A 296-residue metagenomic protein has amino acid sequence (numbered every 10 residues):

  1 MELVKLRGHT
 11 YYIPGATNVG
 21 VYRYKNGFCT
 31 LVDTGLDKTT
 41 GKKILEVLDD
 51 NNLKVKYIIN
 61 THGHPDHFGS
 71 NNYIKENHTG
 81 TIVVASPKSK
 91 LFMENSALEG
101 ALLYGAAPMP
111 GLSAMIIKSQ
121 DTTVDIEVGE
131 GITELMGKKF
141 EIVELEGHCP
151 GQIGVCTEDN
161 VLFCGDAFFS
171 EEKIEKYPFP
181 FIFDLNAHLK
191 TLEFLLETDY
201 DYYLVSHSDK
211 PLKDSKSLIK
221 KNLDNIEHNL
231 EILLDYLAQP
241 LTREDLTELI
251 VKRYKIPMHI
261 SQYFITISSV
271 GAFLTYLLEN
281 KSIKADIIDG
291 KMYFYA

Functional and structural regions predicted by a protein language model:
M1-N51, G154-G165, S170: Conserved beta-strand hairpin/beta-sheet module of binuclear metal-dependent hydrolase folds, prominently
V4, Y22, E130-M136: Short acidic-hydrophobic surface loop/beta-edge motif
H9, Y22, D33, L48 (+9 more regions): Divalent metal-coordination and catalytic microenvironments
T30, I59, V83, V161-C164 (+1 more regions): Residue-level marker for buried hydrophobic side chains located in beta-strands that build the well-ordered beta-sheet
L36-K38, K139-L230: Metallo-beta-lactamase
T39-E134: Active-site HxH/HxHxD metal-binding segment of metal-dependent hydrolases
T81, I226-L234, I267: Short, leucine-enriched amphipathic alpha-helices that occur as contiguous helical runs
D235-A296: C-terminal regulatory/interaction regions
